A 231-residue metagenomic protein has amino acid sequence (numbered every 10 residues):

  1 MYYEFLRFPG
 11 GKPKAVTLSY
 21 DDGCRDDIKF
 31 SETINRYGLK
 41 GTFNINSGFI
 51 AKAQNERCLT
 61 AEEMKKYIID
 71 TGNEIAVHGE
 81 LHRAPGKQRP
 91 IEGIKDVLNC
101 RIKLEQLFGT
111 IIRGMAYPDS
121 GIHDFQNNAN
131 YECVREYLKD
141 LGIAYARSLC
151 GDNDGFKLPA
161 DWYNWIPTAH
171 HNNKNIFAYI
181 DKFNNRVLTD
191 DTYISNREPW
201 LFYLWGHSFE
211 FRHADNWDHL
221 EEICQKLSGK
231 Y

Functional and structural regions predicted by a protein language model:
M1-E74, L81-G86, P90, I102-I122 (+3 more regions): Active-site beta->alpha N-cap acidic-glycine motif
G38, L138-A146, I223-Y231: Structural alpha-beta junctions
T60-K66, F183-T192: Histidine/acidic residue-rich metal-binding segments in metalloenzymes
E74-H78, A146-S148: Non-cysteine beta-strand/loop elements that form the S-adenosyl-L-methionine
A84-V187, H219: Catalytic domains of cell-wall/extracellular-matrix polysaccharide-remodeling enzymes, centered on de-N-acetylation
P167, W205-E221, S228: C-terminal active-site rim and adjoining tail of enzyme catalytic domains
I194-E198, F211: C-terminal anion-handling pockets and recognition modules
E198-W205: Active-site regions of oxyanion-processing enzymes, predominantly non-cytosolic
